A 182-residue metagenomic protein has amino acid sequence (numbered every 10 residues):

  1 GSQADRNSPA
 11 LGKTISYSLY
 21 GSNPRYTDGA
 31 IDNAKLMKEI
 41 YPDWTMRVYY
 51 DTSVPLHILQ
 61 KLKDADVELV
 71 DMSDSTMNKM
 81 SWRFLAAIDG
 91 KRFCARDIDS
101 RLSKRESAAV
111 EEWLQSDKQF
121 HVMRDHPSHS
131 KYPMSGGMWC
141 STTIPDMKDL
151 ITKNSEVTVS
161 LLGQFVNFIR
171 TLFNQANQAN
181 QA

Functional and structural regions predicted by a protein language model:
G1-D74: N-terminal anchoring/stem segment of glycosyltransferases
S16-Y17, F120-M123, M138-C140: Structural recognition of the beta-strand scaffold that forms the well-ordered cores of secreted hydrolase catalytic
G21-R25, R101, D146: Short acidic, S/G/P-rich loop/turn micro-motifs used as interaction or catalytic elements
S75-W82: A short, glycine-/small-residue-rich helix N-cap motif at loop->alpha-helix starts within glycosyltransferase
R83-R92: Active-site nucleotide-sugar/metal-binding loop of Leloir-type enzymes
K91-D99: Short beta-strand-to-loop acidic/aromatic patch adjacent to the donor-nucleotide binding site
L102-P133: Conserved donor-nucleotide/metal-binding helix-loop-beta segment in metal-dependent transferases, i.e., the alpha-helix
P127-H129, M138-Q175, Q181-A182: Catalytic core and acceptor-binding pocket of nucleotide-sugar-dependent glycosyltransferases
